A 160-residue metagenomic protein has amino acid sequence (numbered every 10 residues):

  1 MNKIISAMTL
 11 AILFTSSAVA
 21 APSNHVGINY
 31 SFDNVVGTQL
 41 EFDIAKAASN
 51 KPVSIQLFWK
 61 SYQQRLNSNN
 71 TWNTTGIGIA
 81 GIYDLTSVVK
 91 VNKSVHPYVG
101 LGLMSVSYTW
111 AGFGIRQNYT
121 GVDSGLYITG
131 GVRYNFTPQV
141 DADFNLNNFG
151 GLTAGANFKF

Functional and structural regions predicted by a protein language model:
M1-S23: Cleavable N-terminal export/targeting peptides
A20-S23, A45-P52, T86-H96, Q139: Short loop/turn motifs that connect adjacent beta-strands in outer-membrane beta-barrel proteins
A21-S23, V53, L57-T74, S105-S124: Flexible, solvent-exposed loop segments that connect beta-strands
P22-D33, P52-Q63, V99-S105, T137-F149: Transmembrane beta-strand segments that form the barrel wall of outer-membrane beta-barrel proteins
H25, G37-E41, G78-I82, Y127-T129 (+1 more regions): Membrane-embedded beta-strand positions in outer-membrane beta-barrel channels/transporters
Y30, F42-K46, G81-S87, V132-Y134 (+2 more regions): Residue-level signature of outer-membrane beta-barrel architecture
Q63-S107: Mid-chain, structured segments of secreted extracytoplasmic proteins
F149-F160: Outer-membrane beta-barrel "beta-signal"
